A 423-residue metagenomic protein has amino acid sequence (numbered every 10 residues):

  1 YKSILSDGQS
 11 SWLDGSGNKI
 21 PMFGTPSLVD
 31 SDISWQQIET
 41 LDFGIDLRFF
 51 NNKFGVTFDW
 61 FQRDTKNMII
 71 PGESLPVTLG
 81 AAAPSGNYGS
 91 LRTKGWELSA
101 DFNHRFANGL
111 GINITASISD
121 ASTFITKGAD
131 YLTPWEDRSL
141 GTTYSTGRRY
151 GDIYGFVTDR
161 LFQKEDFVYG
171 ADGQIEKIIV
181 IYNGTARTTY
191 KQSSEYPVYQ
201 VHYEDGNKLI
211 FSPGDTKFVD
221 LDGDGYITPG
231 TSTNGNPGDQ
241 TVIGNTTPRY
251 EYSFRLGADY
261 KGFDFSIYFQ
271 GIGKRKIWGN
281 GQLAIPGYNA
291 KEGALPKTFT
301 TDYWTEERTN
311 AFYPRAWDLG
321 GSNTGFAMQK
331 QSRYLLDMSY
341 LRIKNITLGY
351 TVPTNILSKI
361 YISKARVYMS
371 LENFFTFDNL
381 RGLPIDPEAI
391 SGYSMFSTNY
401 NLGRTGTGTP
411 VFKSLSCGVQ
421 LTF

Functional and structural regions predicted by a protein language model:
Y1, Q9-S10, N103-V242, T305 (+1 more regions): Conserved small-residue
Y1-I153, K330-F423: Extracellular/periplasmic, surface-exposed regions of secreted and cell-surface proteins
I33, W96, D137, G155-F156 (+9 more regions): Extracellular/surface-associated beta-sandwich interaction domains
V56, W60-K94, G111, F218-D220 (+3 more regions): Small-side-chain secondary-structure face that scaffolds active or pore-lining regions
A83-R92, P134-Y150, P237, I243-S253 (+5 more regions): C-terminal extracellular loops and terminal segments of Gram-negative outer membrane beta-barrel proteins
L209-F211, G235, I272-R366, L371-E372: Extracytoplasmic gating/loop element in the C-terminal half of outer-membrane beta-barrel translocons and assembly
